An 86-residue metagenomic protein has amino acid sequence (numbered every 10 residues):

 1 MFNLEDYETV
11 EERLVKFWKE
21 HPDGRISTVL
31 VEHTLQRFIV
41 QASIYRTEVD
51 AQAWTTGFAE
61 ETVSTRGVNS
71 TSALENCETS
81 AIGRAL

Functional and structural regions predicted by a protein language model:
M1-P22: Basic/polar, acidic-poor N-terminal "presequence/leader" segments that form or can form short amphipathic helices
V15, H21-L86: Positively charged, aromatic-enriched nucleic acid-contacting surfaces
